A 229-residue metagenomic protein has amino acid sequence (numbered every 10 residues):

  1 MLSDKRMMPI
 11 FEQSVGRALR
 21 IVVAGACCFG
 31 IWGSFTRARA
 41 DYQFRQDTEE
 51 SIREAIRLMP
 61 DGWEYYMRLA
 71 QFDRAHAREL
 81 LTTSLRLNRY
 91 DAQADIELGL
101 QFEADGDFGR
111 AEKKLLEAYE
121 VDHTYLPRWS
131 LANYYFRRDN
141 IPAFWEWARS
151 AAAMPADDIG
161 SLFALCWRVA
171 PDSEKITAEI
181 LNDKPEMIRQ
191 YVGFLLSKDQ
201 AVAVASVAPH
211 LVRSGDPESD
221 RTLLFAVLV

Functional and structural regions predicted by a protein language model:
C27-E50: Hydrophobic alpha-helical transmembrane segments in integral membrane proteins
E54-A55, T83-S84, E117-A118, S150-A151 (+1 more regions): Canonical positions in the second alpha-helix
R57-D61, R89-Y90, D122-H123, A153-D157 (+2 more regions): Short coil turns that delineate tetratricopeptide repeat
Y66, D73, F102, Y135 (+4 more regions): Residue at a conserved register position within TPR or TPR-like alpha-solenoid repeats
M67-R68, Q93-E97, K113, L126-N133 (+4 more regions): Alpha-solenoid helical repeat scaffolds
R138-W147, A156-D158, R168-E186, A201-V202 (+1 more regions): Alpha-helical linker/edge segments of TPR/alpha-solenoid repeat scaffolds and analogous pre-/post-domain helices
